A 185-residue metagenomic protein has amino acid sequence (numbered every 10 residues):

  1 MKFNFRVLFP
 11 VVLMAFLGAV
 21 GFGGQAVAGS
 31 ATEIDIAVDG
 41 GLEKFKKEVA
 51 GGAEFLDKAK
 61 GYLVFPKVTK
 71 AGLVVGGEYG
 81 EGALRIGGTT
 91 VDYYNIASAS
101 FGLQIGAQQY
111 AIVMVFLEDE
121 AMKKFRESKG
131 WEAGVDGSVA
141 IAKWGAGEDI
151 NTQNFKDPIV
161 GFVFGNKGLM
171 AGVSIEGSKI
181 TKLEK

Functional and structural regions predicted by a protein language model:
M1-V12: Bacterial N-terminal signal peptides that target proteins for export
P10-G21: Bacterial N-terminal signal peptides
V27-K185: Small-residue-enriched, tightly packed secondary-structure blocks
